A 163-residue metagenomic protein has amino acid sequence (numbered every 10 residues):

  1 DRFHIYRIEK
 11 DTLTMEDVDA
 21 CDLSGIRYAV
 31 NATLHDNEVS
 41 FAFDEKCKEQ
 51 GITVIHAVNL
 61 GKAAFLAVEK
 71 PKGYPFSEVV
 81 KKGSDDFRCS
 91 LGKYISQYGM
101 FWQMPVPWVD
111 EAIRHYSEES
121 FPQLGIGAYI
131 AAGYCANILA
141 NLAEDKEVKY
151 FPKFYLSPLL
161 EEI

Functional and structural regions predicted by a protein language model:
D1-F3: Glycine-rich phosphate-binding loop and adjoining beta1-alpha1-beta2 segment of Rossmann-like nucleotide-binding folds
I5-L13: Short beta->alpha junction loops
K10, G25-I130, L160: E1/E1-like adenylate-forming module used to activate ubiquitin-like modifiers and sulfur-carrier proteins
T14-S24: Short amphipathic alpha-helix with an adjacent loop that forms part of the alpha/beta core around
P71-G73, A131-V148: Oxidoreductase and adenylate-handling cofactor-binding alpha/beta cores
N141-I163: Phosphate-binding loop/pocket of nucleotide- and phosphate-handling active sites
